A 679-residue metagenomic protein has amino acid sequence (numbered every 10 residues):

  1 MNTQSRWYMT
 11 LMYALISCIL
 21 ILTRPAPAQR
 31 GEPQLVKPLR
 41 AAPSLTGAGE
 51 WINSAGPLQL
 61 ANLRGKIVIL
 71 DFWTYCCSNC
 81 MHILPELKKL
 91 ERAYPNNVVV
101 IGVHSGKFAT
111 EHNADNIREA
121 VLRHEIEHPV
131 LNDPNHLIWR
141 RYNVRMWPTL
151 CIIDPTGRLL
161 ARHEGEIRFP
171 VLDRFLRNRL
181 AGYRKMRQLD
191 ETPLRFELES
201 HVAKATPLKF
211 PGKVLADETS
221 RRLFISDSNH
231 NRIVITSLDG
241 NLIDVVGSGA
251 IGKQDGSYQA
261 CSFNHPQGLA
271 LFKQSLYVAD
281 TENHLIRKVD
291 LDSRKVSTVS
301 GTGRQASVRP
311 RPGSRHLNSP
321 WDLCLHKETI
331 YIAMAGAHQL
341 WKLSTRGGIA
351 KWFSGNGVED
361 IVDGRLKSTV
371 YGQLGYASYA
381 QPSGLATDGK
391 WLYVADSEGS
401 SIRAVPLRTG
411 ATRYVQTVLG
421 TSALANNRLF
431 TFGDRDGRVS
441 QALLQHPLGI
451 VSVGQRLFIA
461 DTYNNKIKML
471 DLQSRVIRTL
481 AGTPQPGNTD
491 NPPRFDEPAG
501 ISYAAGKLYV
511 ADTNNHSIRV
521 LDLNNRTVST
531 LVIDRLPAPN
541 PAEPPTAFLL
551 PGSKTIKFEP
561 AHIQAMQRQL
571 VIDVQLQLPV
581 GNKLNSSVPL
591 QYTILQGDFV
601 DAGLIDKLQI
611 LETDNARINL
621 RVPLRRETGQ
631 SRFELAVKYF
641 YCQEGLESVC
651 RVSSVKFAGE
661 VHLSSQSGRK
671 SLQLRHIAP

Functional and structural regions predicted by a protein language model:
Q29-L60, P551-K557: N-terminal "domain-start" segment that seeds a small globular fold
L58-S78, V100-I101, L635: Short active-site neighborhood of thiol/selenol oxidoreductases, capturing the structured segment around
F72-K89, L584: Conserved redox-active cysteine motifs that mediate thiol-disulfide chemistry, especially di-cysteine Cys-X(1-2)-Cys
M81-R123, P134-I138: Structural microenvironment flanking redox-active thiols in thiol-disulfide oxidoreductases
R118-W147, C151-I153: Short, internal strand/loop/helix patches that form the active-site neighborhood or redox-interaction surface
D154-K213, P537-A547: Thiol-/selenol-based redox modules, centered on thioredoxin-like and closely related oxidoreductase domains
E191-G212, G240-H265, K295-W321, G347-Q381 (+3 more regions): Gly/Pro-rich loop segments of beta-rich domains
G240, N525-R526, V532-P679: Extracellular/lumen-exposed scaffold segments
